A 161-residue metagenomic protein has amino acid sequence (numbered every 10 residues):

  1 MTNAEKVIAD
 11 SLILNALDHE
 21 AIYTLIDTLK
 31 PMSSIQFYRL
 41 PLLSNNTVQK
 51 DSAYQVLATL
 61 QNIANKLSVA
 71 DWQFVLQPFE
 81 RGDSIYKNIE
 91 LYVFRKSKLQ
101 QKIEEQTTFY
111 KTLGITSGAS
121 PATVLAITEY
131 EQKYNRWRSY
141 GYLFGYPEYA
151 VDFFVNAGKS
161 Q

Functional and structural regions predicted by a protein language model:
M1-S139, Y146-Q161: A conserved ligand/cofactor-binding region detector
